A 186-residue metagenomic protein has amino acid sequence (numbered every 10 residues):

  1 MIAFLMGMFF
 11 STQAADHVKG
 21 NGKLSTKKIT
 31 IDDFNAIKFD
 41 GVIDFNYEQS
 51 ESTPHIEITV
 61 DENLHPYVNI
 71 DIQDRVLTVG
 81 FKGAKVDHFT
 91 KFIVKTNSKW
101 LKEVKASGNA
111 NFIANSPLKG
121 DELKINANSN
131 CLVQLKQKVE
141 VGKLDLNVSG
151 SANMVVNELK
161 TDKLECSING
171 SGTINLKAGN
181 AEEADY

Functional and structural regions predicted by a protein language model:
M1-Y186: Intrinsically disordered, low-complexity terminal regions
